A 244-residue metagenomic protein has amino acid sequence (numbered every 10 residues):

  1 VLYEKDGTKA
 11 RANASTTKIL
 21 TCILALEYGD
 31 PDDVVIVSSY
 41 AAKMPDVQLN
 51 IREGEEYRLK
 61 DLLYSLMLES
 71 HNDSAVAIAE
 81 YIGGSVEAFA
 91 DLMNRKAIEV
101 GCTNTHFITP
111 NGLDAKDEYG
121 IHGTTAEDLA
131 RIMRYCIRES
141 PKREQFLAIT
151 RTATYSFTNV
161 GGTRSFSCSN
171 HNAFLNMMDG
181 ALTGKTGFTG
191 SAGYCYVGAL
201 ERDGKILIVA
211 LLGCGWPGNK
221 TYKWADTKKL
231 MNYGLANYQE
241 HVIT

Functional and structural regions predicted by a protein language model:
V1-A130, I137-S140: Active-site-adjacent loops and short helices of periplasmic peptidoglycan-processing enzymes
C102-T103, G120-T244: Domain-terminus/edge residues, biased toward the C-terminal soluble/receptor-binding domains of extracytoplasmic
